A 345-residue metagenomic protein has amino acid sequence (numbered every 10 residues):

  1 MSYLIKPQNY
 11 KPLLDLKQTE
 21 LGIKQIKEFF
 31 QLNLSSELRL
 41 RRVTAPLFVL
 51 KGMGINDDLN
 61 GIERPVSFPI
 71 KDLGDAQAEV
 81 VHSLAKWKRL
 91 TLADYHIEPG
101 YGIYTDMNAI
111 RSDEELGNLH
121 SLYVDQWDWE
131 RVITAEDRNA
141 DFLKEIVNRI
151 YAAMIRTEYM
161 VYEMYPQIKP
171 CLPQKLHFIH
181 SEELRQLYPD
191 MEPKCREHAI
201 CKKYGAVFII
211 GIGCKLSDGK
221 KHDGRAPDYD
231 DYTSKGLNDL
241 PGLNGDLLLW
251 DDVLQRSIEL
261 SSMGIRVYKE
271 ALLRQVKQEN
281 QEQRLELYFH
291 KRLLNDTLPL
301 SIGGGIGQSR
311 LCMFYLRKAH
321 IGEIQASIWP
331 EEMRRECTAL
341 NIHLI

Functional and structural regions predicted by a protein language model:
S2-H120, D128-V132: Class II aminoacyl-tRNA synthetase-like tRNA-binding/catalytic domains
L21-Q25, F29, R138-E145, R149 (+3 more regions): Generic recognition of stable, solvent-exposed alpha-helical segments in well-folded globular domains
K24-I26, F30-L34, F68, A78-V80 (+7 more regions): Generic structural hydrophobic/aromatic packing signal, biased to beta-strands
L34-R41, I150-V161, A319: A generic secondary-structure signal for well-formed alpha-helical elements
L47-K51, P166-P173, I212, E332-R334: A glycine-rich phosphate-binding loop feature that marks nucleotide/adenosyl-phosphate handling sites
T105-A199: Extended, charged alpha-beta segments that form solvent-exposed binding/catalytic grooves in nucleic-acid-handling
I110, S181-I345: A translation/RNA-centric and nucleic-acid-associated enzymatic feature enriched in Class II aminoacyl-tRNA synthetases
